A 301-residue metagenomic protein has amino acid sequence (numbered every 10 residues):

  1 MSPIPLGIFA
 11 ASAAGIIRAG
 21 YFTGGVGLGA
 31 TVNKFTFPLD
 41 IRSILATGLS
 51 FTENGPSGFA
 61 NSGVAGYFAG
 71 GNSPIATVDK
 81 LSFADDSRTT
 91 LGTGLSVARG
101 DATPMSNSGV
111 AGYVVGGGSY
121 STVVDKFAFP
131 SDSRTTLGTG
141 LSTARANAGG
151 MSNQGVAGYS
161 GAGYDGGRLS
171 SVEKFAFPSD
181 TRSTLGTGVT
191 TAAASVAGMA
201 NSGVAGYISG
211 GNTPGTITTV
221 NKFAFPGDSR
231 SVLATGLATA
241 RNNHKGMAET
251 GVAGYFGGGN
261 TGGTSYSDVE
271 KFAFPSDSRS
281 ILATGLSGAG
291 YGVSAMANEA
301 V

Functional and structural regions predicted by a protein language model:
M1-G24, K34-F51, F59, S87-T93 (+4 more regions): Enriched but not universal
S2, P104-N107, A193, G198: N-terminal start and proteolytic maturation junction detector
I16-L28, F37, S62-S73, F83 (+10 more regions): Glycine-centered tight turns/hairpins at beta-strand boundaries that repeat across beta-rich repeat domains
I17, L28-T31, S43, E53-G55 (+14 more regions): A detector of repeated loop/turn-to-beta-strand junctions in beta-rich toroidal repeat architectures
G20-T23, V32, L49, G58 (+20 more regions): Hydrophobic strand positions within the blades of repeat-based beta-sheet folds
F35, R42, P56, G63 (+19 more regions): Intrinsic disorder/low-complexity detector
N54-P56, F83, A102, F127-F129 (+5 more regions): Extracellular beta-propeller repeat domains
